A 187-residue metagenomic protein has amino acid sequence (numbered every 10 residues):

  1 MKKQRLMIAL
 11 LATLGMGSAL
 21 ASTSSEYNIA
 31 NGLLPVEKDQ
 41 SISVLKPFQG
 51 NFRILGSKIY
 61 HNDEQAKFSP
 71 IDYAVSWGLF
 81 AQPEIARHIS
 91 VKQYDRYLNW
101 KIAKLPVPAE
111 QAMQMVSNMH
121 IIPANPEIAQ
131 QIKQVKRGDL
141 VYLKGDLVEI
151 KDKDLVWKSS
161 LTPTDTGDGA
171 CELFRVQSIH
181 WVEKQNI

Functional and structural regions predicted by a protein language model:
M1-M7: Bacterial N-terminal signal peptides that target proteins for export
K3, G15-S22: Sequence termini and other peripheral, non-core segments
A9-G15: Bacterial N-terminal signal peptides
A19-I187: OB-fold and OB-like single-stranded nucleic-acid-recognition modules and their adjacent interaction interfaces
